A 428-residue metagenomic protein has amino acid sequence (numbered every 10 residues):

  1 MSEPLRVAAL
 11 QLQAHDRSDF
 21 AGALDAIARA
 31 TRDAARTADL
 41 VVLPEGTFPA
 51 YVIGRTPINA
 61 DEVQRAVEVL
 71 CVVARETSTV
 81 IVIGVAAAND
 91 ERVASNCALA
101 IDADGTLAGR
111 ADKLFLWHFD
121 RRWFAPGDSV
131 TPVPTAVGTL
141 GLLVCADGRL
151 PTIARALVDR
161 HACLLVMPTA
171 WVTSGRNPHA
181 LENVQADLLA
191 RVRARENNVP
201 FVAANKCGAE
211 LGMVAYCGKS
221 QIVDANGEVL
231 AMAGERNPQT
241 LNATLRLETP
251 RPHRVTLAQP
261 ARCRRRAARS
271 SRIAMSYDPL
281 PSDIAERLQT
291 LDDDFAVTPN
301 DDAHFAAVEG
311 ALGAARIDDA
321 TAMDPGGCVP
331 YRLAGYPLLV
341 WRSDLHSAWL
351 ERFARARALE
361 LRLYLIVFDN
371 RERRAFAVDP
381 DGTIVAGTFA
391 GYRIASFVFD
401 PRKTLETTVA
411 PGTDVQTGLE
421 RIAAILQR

Functional and structural regions predicted by a protein language model:
S2-A9: Extreme N-terminal starter segment of soluble prokaryotic enzymes
L5, N96, G218, A303 (+1 more regions): Change "...and in nucleic-acid phosphodiester-cleaving endonucleases..." to "...and in nucleic-acid processing enzymes
L10, I101, L143, V202-A204 (+3 more regions): Short hydrophobic segments within beta-strands
L12-H15, A86-A88, K113-L114, C145 (+3 more regions): Active-site beta-loop-alpha junctions enriched in small/polar residues
R17-D104, A108, W171-V199, S276-A311 (+1 more regions): Cys-nucleophile CN-hydrolase/nitrilase-fold catalytic domain and related Cys-dependent amidase chemistry that acts on
V63-I83, R149-P238, F295, P325-Y392: CN hydrolase (nitrilase-like) catalytic-core segments centered on the catalytic cysteine and neighboring Lys/Glu
N89-L188, R246-R269, T290-P337, W341-L345 (+5 more regions): Active-site catalytic loop in hydrolytic enzyme cores
R122-F124, T131-P132, R193, N197-R272 (+3 more regions): C-terminal beta-strand edge segments of enzyme domains
